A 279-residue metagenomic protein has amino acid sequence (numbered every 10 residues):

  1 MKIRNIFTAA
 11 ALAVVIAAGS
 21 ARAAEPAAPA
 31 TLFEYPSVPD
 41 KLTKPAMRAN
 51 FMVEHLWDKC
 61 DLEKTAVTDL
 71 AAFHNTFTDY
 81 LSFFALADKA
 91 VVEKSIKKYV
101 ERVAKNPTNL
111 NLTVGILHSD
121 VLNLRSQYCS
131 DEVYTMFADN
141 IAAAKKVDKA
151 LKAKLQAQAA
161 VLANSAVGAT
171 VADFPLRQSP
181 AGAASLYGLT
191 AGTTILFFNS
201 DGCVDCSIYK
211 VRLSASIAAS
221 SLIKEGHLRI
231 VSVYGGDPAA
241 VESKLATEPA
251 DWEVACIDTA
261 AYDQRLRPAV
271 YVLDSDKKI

Functional and structural regions predicted by a protein language model:
M1-N5: Positively charged n-region of N-terminal signal peptides that target proteins for export
A9-A18: Bacterial N-terminal signal peptides
A23-G182: Oxidative protein folding and maturation machinery
A184-S214, R229-V231: Short active-site neighborhood of thiol/selenol oxidoreductases, capturing the structured segment around
L189-T190, I223-E225, Y262-L266: A structural signal for short secondary-structure junctions
I223-V241, P249-T259: Thiol-based oxidoreductase modules, predominantly thioredoxin-like and allied folds used for disulfide exchange
S243-D276: Short, internal strand/loop/helix patches that form the active-site neighborhood or redox-interaction surface
